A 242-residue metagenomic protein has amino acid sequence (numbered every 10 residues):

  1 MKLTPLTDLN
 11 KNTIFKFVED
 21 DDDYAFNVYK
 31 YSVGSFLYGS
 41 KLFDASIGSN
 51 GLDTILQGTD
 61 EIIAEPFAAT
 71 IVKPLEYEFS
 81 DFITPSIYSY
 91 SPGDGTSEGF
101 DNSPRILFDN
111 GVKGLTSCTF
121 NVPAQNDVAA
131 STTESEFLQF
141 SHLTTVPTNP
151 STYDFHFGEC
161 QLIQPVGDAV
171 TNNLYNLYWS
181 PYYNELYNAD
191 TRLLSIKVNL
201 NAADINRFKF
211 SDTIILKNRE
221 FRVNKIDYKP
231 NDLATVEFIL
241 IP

Functional and structural regions predicted by a protein language model:
M1-P242: C-terminal extracytoplasmic interaction modules
